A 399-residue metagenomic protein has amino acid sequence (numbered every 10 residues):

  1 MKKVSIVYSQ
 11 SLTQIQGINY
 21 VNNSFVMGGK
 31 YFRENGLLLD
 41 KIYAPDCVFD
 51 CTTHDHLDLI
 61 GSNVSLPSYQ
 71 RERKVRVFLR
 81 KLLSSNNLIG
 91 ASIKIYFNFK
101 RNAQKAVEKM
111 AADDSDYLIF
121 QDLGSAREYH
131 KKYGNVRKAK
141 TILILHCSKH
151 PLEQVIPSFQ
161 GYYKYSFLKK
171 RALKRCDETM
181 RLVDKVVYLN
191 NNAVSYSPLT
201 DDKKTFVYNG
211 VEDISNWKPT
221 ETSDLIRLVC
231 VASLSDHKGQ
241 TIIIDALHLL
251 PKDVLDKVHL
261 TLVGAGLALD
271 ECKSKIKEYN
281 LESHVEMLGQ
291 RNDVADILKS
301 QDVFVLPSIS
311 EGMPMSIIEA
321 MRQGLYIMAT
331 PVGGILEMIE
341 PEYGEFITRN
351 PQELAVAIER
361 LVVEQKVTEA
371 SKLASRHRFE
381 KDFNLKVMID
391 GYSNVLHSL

Functional and structural regions predicted by a protein language model:
N19-M27, I226, C230-L249, L267-D270: A conserved mid-protein helix/loop that constitutes part of the nucleotide-sugar donor-binding site
K105-E108, K149, Y162-V186: Membrane-proximal helix-turn-helix segments that form the acceptor-binding/catalytic region of lipid-linked
F120-A126, L145-H146: Short His-centered aromatic/hydrophobic patch
N192, G210: Carbohydrate-associated surface elements
Q290, I309: Aromatic "clamp/platform" in nucleotide-sugar-dependent glycosyltransferases that forms part of the donor/acceptor
Y326-A329: Short hydrophobic beta-strand element within catalytic cores of glycosyltransferases and related nucleotide-activated
P341-Q352, R360-K366: Conserved acidic donor-binding segment of nucleotide-sugar-dependent glycosyltransferases
V367-D382, M388-N394: A short, well-ordered alpha-helix in the C-terminal region of glycosyltransferases
